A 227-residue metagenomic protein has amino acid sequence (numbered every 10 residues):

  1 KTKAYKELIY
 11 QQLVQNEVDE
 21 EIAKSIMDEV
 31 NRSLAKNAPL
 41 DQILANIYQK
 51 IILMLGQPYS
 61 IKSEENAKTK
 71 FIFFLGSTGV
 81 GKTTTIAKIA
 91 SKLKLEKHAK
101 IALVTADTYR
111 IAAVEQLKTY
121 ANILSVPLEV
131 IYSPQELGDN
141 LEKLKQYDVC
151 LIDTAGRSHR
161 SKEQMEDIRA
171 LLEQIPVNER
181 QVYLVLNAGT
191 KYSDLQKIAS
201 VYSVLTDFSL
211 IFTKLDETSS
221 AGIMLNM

Functional and structural regions predicted by a protein language model:
K1-L95, I101, T105-T108, T119-Y120 (+2 more regions): Primarily NTPase-proximal linker/entry elements flanking Walker-type ATP/GTP-binding cores
N66, L144-K145: A short, aliphatic-rich alpha-helical micro-motif
K70-I72, I101, Y147-I152, V182: Generic beta-sheet signal
L75-G76, D153-A155: Glycine-rich beta-strand-to-loop/alpha-helix junction loops that act as flexible
D107, A155, G189: Anionic group-transfer/hydrolysis microenvironments
R110, G156, D216: Short, glycine/acidic-enriched loop or turn micro-motifs at the edges of active sites
I111-E115: Conserved Walker A/P-loop ATP-binding site and its immediately adjacent core in helicase/helicase-like ATPase domains
Q116, I123, S133-K143, V149 (+1 more regions): Conserved catalytic-core segment of NTP-binding enzymes
